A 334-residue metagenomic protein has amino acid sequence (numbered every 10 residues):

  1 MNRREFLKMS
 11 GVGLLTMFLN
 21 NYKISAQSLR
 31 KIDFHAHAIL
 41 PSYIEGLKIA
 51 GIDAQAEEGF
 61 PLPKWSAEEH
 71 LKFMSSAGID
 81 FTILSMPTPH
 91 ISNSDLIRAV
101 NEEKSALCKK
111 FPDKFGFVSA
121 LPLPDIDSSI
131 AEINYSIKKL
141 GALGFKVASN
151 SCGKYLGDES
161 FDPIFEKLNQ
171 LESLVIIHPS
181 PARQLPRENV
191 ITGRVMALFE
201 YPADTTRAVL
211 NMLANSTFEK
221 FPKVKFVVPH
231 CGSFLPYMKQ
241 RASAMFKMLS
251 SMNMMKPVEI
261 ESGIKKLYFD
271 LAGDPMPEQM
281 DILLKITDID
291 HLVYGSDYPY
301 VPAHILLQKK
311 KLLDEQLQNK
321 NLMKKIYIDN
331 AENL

Functional and structural regions predicted by a protein language model:
N2-Y22, S28-R30, F34, I39-F81 (+7 more regions): Mid-to-C-terminal alpha-helical segments outside catalytic/metal-binding sites
Q27-L29, S66-S76, S160-V175, S216-K220 (+1 more regions): Short amphipathic alpha-helices and their capping/turn segments at secondary-structure boundaries
I32-A36, T82-L84, G116-S119, F145-V147 (+4 more regions): Hydrophobic faces of well-ordered beta-strands that scaffold small-molecule active sites in alpha/beta enzyme cores
H37-K64, R183-T205, A242-K266: Active-site gating loops and adjacent loop-to-helix segments of metal-dependent hydrolytic enzymes
I44, D95, L185-T192, G232-K247 (+2 more regions): Histidine/acidic-residue-rich catalytic or RNA/ligand-binding cores of hydrolases and nuclease-related proteins
D80-N215: Active-site gating/metal-coordination segments in enzymes
P179, Q184, F226-Y237, D290-L306: Short acidic/histidine-rich active-site segments
S216, P222-I260: Aromatic-lined glycan-binding groove of carbohydrate-active enzymes
